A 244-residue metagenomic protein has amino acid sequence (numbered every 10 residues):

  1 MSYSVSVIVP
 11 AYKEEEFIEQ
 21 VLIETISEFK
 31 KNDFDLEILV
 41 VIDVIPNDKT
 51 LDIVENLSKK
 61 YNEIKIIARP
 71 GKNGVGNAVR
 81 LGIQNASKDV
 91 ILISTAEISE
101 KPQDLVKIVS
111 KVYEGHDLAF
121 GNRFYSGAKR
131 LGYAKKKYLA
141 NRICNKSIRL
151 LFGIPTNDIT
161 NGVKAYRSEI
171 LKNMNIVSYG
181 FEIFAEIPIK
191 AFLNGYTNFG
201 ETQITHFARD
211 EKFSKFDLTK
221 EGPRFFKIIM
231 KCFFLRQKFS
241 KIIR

Functional and structural regions predicted by a protein language model:
M1-V5, E16, K146-I154, V177-R244: Hydrophobic helical membrane-anchoring modules
E14-F17, P46, K101: Donor nucleotide-sugar binding loop of glycosyltransferases
E14-F29: Short, well-formed alpha-helical segments that are part of the catalytic scaffolds of diverse glycosyltransferases
F29-F34, S58-I64: Short helix-capping segments at alpha-helix termini
F34-I45, I67-A68: Short beta-strand/loop segment that forms part of the nucleotide-sugar
I42-L51, I98: A conserved acidic beta->alpha catalytic loop
I67-N85, V90, P102-F181, A208-F226: Acceptor/aglycone-binding surface of glycosyltransferases and processive sugar-polymer synthases
